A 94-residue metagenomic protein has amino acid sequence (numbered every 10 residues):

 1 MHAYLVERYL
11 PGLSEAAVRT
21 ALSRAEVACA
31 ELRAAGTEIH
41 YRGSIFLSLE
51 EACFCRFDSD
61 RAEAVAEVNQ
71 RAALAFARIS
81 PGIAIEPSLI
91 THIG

Functional and structural regions predicted by a protein language model:
M1-R33, L47, A84-G94: Short S/T/G/P-rich N-terminal loop/turn motif that feeds into the first structured element of a domain
H2, T37, A75: Residue-level signal for beta-strand positions within conserved beta-sheet cores that form or flank
Y4-R8, R42-V68: Short, well-ordered beta-strand segments in beta-rich or mixed alpha/beta enzyme and ligand-binding folds
L22-V27, G36-E38, D58-E63: Short amphipathic alpha-helical surface micro-motifs
E38-S44, R78: A short linear hydrophobic-aromatic micro-motif
D58-I85: An amphipathic, aromatic/His-enriched active-site/gating alpha helix that lines ligand/cofactor pockets
